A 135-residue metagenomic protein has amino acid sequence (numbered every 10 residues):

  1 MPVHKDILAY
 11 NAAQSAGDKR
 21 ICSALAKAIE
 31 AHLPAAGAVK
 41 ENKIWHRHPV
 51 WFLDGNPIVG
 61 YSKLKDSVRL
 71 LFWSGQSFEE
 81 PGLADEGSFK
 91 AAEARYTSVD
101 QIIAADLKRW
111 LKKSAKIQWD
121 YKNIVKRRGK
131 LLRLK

Functional and structural regions predicted by a protein language model:
M1-K135: Charge-dense, helix-prone N-terminal extensions
